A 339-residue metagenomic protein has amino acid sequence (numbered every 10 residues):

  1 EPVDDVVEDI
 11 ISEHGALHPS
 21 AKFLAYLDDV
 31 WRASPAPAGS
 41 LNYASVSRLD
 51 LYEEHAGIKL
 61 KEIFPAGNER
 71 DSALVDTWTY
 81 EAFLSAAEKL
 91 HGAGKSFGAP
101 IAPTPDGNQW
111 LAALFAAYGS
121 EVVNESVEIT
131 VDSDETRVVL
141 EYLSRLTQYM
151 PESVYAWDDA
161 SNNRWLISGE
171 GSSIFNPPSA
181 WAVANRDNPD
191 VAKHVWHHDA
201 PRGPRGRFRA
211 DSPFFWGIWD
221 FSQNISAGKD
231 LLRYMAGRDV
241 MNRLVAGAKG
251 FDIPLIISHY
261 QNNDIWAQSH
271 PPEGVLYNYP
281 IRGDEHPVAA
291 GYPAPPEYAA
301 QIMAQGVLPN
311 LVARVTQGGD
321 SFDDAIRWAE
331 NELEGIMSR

Functional and structural regions predicted by a protein language model:
E1, G15-P35, E81-S96, N163-R164 (+3 more regions): Pocket-flanking alpha-helical
E1-A44, A192-P201, G274-V275: Hinge/lid segment of periplasmic solute-binding proteins
D4-L17, K61-D76, S120-V139, R186-P189 (+3 more regions): Short, solvent-exposed loop/beta-turn-alpha elements that line the ligand-binding surface or hinge of extracytoplasmic
F23-S45, D71-I129, E135, G171: Extracytoplasmic/periplasmic solute-binding protein
Y43-S47, Y52, F115, W216-I218: Short glycine- and hydrophobic/aromatic-rich loop-to-beta-strand nucleating segment in the catalytic cores
Y80-H91, E125-A156, R186, A200: Glycine-centered hinge/linker elements that transmit conformational signals in sensory and ligand-binding systems
S172-P177: Paired acidic/hydrophobic, glycine-rich loop segments that form the ligand-binding mouth/hinge of periplasmic-binding
S179-A192, P204-V307: C-terminal lobe and pocket-closing loops of periplasmic/extracytoplasmic Venus-flytrap solute-binding proteins
